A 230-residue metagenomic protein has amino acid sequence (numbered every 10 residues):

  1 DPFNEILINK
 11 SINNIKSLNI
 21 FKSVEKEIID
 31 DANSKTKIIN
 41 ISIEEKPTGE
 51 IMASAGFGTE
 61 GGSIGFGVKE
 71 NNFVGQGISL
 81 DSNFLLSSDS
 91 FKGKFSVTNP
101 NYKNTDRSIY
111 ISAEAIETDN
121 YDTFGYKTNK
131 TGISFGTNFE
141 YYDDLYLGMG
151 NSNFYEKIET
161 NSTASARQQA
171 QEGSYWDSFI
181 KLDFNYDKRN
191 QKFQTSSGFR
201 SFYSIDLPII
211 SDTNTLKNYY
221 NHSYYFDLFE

Functional and structural regions predicted by a protein language model:
P2-F202, T215, Y225-D227: Gram-negative/organellar outer-membrane beta-barrel architecture
